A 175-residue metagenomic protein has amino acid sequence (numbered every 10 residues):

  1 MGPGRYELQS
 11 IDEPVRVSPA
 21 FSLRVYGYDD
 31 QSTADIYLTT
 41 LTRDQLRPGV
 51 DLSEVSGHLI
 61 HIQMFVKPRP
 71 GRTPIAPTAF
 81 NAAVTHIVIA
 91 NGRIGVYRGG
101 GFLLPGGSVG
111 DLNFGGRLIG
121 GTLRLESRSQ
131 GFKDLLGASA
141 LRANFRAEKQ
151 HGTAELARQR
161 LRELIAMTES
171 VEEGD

Functional and structural regions predicted by a protein language model:
M1-Q9, N81-I87, G121: Short polybasic amphipathic segments
M1-S32, T42: Charge-rich, low-complexity N-terminal segments
L8, D12, R16-V17, I94-R98 (+1 more regions): A broad structural signal for short, well-ordered beta-strand segments within beta-sheet-rich domains
Y28-N113: Surface-exposed helix/loop patches within compact recognition domains
L38-T40, L118, A147: Hydrophobic side chains in beta-strands
Y97-S127, R142-F145: Mature extracytoplasmic/lumenal regions of exported proteins
G120-D175: Edge beta-strand at a domain terminus
